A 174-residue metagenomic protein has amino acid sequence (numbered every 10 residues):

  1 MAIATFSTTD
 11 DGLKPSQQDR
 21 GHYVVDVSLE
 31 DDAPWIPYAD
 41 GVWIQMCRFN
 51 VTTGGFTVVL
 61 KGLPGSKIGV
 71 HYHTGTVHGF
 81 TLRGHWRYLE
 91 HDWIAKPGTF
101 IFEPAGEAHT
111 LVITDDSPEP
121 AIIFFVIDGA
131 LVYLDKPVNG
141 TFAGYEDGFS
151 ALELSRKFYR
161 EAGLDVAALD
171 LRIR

Functional and structural regions predicted by a protein language model:
M1-G54, N139-F142, E153-R174: A short, N-terminal "cap"/entry segment at the start of jelly-roll beta-barrel domains of the cupin/DSBH fold
I44-M46, T57-V59, H78, F100-F102 (+1 more regions): Conserved hydrophobic/aromatic beta-strand scaffold that supports enzyme active sites
M46-T53, S66, Y72-T76: Active-site region of the double-stranded beta-helix
V51, L89-H109: Short acidic-glycine-tyrosine-enriched beta hairpin
V58-L60, I68-H73, E90-W93, V112-D115: Short histidine-centered beta-strand/loop micro-motifs that create catalytic or ligand/metal-coordination sites
L63-P64, H73-E90, K96: Glycine- and acidic-residue-biased ligand/ion/polar-headgroup-sensing regions
K96, A105-K136: Ligand-binding loop in jelly-roll beta-barrel domains
Y145-A151: Aromatic/histidine-rich interaction motifs
